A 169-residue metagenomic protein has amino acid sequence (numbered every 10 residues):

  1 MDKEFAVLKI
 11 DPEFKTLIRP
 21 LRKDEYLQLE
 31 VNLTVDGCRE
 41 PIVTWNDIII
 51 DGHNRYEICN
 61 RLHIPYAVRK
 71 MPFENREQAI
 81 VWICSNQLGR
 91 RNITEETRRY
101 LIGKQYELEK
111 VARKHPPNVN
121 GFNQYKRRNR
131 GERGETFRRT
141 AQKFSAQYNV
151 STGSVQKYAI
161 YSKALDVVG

Functional and structural regions predicted by a protein language model:
M1-K3, N149: Solvent-exposed, charged interface segments at domain starts and junctions
K3-F5, K15: Charge-dense, helix-prone N-terminal extensions
A6-K9, V43, A67-P72: General small-molecule cofactor/ligand-binding pocket signal
F14-E30, T34-D36, R55-S162: Amphipathic, charge-rich alpha-helical segments that serve as recognition/docking helices
C38-P41: N-terminal BTB/POZ boundary and linker segment
T44-I48: Short active-site oxyanion
G52: Short, conserved phosphate/pyrophosphate- and ester-handling motifs at nucleotide-, phospho-/glycolipid
L165-G169: Short Lys/Arg-enriched helix C-cap and helix-to-coil transition segments that create basic nucleic-acid-contact patches
